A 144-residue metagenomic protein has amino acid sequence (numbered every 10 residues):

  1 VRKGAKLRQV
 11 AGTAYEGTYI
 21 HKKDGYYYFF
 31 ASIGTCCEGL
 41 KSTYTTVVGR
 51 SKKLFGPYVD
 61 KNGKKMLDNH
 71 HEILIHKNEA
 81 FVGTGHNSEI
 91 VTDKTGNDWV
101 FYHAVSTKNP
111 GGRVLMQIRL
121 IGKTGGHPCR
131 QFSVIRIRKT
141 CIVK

Functional and structural regions predicted by a protein language model:
V1-K144: Carbohydrate-active catalytic/glycan-binding domains of CAZyme proteins, especially the secreted or lumenal ectodomains
